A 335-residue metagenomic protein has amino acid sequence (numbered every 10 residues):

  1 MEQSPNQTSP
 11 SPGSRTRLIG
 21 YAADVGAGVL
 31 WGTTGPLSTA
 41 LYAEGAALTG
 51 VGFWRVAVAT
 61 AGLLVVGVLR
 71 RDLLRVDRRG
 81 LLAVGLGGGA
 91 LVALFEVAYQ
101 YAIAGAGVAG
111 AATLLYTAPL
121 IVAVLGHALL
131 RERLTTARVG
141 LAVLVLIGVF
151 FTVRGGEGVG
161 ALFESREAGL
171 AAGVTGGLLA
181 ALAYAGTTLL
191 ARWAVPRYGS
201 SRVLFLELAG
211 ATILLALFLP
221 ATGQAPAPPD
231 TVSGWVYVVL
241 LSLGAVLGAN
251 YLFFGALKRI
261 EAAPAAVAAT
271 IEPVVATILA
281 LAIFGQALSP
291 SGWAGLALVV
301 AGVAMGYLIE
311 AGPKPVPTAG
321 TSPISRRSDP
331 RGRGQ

Functional and structural regions predicted by a protein language model:
M1-W54, A59-A61, A90, G160-W193 (+2 more regions): Glycine-/small-residue-enriched transmembrane alpha-helix faces in small-molecule transporters and effluxers
L18-A23, T49-V66, G140-I147, A171-L179 (+2 more regions): Hydrophobic alpha-helical transmembrane segments of multi-pass integral membrane proteins, especially transporters
G28, W54, V92, E96-V97 (+3 more regions): Helix-helix packing/entry segments at the starts of transmembrane helices
L30-T33, G67-G110, L115, F151 (+1 more regions): Specific transmembrane alpha-helical segments of multi-pass solute transporters/efflux pumps, especially DMT/EamA
G32, P36, A57, L64 (+10 more regions): Hydrophobic/small/kink-forming positions within alpha-helical transmembrane segments of polytopic membrane proteins
P36-L48, A104, V153-L170, P220-V238 (+1 more regions): Membrane-interface helix termini and inter-helical loops of multi-pass transporters
L41, V51, R55, A102 (+7 more regions): Hydrophobic/aromatic residues within transmembrane alpha-helices of multi-pass small-molecule transporters
L63, L134-E157, L215, V239 (+3 more regions): Hydrophobic transmembrane alpha-helices of multi-pass small-molecule transport proteins
